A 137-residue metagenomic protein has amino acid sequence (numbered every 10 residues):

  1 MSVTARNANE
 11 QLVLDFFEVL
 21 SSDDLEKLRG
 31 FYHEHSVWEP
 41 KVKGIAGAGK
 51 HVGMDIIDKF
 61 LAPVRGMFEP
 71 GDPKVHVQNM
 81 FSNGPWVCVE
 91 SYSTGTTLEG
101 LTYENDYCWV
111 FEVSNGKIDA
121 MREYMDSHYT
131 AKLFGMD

Functional and structural regions predicted by a protein language model:
M1, V13, V42-I45, T96: Residue-level detector of alpha-helix boundaries and kinks
M1-E34, L133-M136: Short, low-complexity N-terminal intrinsically disordered segments enriched in polar/charged residues
S2-A8, A62-D137: A beta-strand edge to alpha-helix "cap/lid" segment located at domain peripheries
N9-L12, D24, G53, F60 (+1 more regions): Alpha-helical structural motif
L12-S22, G47-K50, R65-F68, E90: Short, mixed-charge, low-aromatic patches
V13-F16, L28-R29, S36, G53 (+4 more regions): Hydrophobic pocket/interface hotspot
F16-F17, F31-Y32, H51, F60 (+3 more regions): Aromatic side chains
K27, H33-N83: A solvent-exposed, acidic/Ser-Thr-rich amphipathic alpha-helical stretch
